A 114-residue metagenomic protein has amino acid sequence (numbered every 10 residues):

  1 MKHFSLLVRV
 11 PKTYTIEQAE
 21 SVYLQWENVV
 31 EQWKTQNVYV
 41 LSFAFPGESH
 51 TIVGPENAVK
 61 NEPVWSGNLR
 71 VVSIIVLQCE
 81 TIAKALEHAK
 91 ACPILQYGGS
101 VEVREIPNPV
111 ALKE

Functional and structural regions predicted by a protein language model:
M1-E114: Conserved, structured core segments of small domains
